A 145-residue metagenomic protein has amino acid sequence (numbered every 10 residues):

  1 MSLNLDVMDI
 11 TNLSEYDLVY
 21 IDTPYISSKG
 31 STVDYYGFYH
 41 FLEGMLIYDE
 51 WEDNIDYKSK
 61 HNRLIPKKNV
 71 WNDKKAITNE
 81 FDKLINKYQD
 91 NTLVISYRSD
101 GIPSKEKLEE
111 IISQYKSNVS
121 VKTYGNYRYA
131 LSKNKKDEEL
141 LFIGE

Functional and structural regions predicted by a protein language model:
M1-E145: Class I S-adenosyl-L-methionine-dependent methyltransferase catalytic core
